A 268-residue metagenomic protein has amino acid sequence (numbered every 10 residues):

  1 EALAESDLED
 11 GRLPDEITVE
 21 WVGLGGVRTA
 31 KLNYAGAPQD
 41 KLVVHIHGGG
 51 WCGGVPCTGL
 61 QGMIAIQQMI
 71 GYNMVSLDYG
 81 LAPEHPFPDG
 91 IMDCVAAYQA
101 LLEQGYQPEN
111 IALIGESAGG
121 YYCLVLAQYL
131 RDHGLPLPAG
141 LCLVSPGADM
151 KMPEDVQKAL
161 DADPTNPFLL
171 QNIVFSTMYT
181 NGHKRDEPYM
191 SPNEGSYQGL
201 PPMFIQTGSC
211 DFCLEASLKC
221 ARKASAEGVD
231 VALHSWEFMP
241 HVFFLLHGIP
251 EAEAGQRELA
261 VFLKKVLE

Functional and structural regions predicted by a protein language model:
E1-A37, L267-E268: A glycine/proline-hinged amphipathic helix-loop "lid/cap" segment that gates access to hydrophobic ligand pockets
D40-G49: Short beta-strand element of the alpha/beta-hydrolase
G53-I64, A216: The serine-hydrolase catalytic nucleophile loop
P56, G62, V75-N110, I249-E253: Catalytic nucleophile-loop/oxyanion-hole region of alpha/beta-hydrolase and closely related hydrolase-like folds
G115, G119, C123: Gly/Ala-rich beta-loop-alpha elbow adjacent to hydrolase catalytic centers
Q128-R185, G199: Hydrolase active-site cap/lid region
F204-T207: Short beta-strand/loop motif that positions the catalytic acidic residue of the alpha/beta-hydrolase fold
F244, G248-E268: Catalytic active-site module of serine/aspartate enzymes centered on a nucleophile-bearing elbow/loop
